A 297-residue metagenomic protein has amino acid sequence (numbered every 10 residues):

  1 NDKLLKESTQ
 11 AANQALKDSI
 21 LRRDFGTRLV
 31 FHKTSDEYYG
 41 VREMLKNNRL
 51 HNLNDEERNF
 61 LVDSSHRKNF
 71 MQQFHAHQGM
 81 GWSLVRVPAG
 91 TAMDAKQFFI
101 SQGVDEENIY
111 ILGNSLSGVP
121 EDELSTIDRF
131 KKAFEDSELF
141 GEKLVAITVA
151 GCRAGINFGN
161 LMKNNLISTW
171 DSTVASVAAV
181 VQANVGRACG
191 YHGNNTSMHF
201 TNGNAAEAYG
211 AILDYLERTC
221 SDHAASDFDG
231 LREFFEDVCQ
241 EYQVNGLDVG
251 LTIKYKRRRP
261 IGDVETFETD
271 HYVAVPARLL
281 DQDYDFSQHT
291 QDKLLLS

Functional and structural regions predicted by a protein language model:
N1-H51, R153, F158-T201: Signature of the SF2 helicase/ATPase Hel1-core->accessory helical subdomain module
N1-K3, A89-T91, N114-S117, W170-V174 (+1 more regions): Short beta-alpha junction loops
L16-T27, A76-G79, Q97-G113, C189-T196 (+1 more regions): Structural alpha-beta junctions
S35-L161, T173-V181, V185: Conserved C-terminal RecA-like helicase domain
R86, E233-D237: C-terminal globular interaction/adhesion domains in large, modular proteins
Q182, A188-C189, N195, N204-A206 (+3 more regions): Solvent-exposed alpha-helical segments and adjacent loops that form catalytic or protein-interaction surfaces
H199-F234: A conserved SF2-helicase RecA2
E236-S297: The feature captures the C-terminal accessory region of ATP-dependent helicases and related nucleic-acid translocases
